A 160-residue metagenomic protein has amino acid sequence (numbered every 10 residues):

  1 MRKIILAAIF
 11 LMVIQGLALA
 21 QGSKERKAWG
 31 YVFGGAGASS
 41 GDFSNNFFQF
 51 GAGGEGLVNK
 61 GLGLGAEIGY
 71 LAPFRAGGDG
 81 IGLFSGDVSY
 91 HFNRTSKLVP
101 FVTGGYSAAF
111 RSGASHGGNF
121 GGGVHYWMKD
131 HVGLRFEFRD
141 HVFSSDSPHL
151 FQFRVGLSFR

Functional and structural regions predicted by a protein language model:
M1-K27: Cleavable N-terminal export/targeting peptides
Q15, P73-F74, F143-S144: A short local loop/turn or secondary-structure capping micro-motif enriched for an aromatic residue
L19-V58, I68-Y70, Y106, L150-R160: Short glycine/proline- and aromatic-enriched beta-strand/turn motifs that initiate or cap beta-hairpins
S23-K27, G41-F47, G77-L83, R111-G117 (+1 more regions): Transmembrane beta-barrel outer-membrane domains
G53-G121, Y126-D130, L134, F153-R160: Gram-negative (and chloroplast) outer-membrane scaffold detector with strong preference for beta-barrel transmembrane
V132, F143-D146: Short, exposed beta-strand-loop hairpins at the edges of beta-sheets in extracellular/periplasmic proteins
E137-R139: C-terminal binding/interaction regions
